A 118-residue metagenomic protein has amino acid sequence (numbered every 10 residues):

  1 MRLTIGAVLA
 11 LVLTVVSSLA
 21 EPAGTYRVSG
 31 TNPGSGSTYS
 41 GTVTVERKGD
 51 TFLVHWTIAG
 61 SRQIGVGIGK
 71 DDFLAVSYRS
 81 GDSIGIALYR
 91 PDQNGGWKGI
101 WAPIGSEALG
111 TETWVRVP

Functional and structural regions predicted by a protein language model:
M1-V8: Bacterial N-terminal signal peptides that target proteins for export
V15-S17: N-terminal signal peptide c-region/cleavage motif recognized by signal peptidases
E21-P118: Central antiparallel beta-sheet cores of small beta-barrel/beta-sandwich binding domains
